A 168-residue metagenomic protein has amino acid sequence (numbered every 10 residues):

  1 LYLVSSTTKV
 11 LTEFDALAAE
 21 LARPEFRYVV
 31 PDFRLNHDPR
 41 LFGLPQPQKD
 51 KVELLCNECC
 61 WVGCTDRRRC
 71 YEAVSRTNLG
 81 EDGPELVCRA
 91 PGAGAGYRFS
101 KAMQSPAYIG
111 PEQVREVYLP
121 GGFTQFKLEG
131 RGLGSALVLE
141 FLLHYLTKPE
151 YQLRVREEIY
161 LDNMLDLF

Functional and structural regions predicted by a protein language model:
L1-L17, E25-F168: Active-site pocket-lining/capping segments in soluble small-molecule metabolic enzymes
